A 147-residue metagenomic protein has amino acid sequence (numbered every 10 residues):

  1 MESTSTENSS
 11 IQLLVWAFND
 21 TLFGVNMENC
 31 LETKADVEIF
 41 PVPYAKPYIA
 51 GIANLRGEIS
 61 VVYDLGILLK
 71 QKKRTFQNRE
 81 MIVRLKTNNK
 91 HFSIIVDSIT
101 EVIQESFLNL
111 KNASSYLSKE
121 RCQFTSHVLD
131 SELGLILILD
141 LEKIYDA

Functional and structural regions predicted by a protein language model:
M1-A147: An acidic, low-aromatic, low-complexity terminal/linker signal
